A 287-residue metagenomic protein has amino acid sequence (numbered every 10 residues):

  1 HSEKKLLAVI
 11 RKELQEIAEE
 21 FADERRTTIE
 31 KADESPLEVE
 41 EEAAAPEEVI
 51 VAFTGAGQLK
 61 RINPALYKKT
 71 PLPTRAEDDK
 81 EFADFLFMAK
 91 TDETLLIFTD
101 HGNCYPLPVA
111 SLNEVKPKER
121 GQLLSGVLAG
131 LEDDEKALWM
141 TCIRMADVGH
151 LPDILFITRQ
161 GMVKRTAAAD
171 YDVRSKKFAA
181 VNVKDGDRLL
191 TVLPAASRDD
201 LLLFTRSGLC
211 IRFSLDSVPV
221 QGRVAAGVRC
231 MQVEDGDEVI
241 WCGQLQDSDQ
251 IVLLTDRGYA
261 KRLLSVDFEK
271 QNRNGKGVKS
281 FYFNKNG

Functional and structural regions predicted by a protein language model:
H1-G287: C-terminal interaction appendages of subunits in large macromolecular complexes
